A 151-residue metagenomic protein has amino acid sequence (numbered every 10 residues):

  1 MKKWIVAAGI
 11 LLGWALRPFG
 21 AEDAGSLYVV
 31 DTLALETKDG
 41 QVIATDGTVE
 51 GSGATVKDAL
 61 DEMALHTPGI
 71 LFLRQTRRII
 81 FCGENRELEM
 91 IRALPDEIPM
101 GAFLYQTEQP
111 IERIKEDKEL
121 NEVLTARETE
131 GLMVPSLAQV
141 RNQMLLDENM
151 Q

Functional and structural regions predicted by a protein language model:
M1-Q151: Membrane-proximal alpha-helical signals and transmembrane carboxylates
